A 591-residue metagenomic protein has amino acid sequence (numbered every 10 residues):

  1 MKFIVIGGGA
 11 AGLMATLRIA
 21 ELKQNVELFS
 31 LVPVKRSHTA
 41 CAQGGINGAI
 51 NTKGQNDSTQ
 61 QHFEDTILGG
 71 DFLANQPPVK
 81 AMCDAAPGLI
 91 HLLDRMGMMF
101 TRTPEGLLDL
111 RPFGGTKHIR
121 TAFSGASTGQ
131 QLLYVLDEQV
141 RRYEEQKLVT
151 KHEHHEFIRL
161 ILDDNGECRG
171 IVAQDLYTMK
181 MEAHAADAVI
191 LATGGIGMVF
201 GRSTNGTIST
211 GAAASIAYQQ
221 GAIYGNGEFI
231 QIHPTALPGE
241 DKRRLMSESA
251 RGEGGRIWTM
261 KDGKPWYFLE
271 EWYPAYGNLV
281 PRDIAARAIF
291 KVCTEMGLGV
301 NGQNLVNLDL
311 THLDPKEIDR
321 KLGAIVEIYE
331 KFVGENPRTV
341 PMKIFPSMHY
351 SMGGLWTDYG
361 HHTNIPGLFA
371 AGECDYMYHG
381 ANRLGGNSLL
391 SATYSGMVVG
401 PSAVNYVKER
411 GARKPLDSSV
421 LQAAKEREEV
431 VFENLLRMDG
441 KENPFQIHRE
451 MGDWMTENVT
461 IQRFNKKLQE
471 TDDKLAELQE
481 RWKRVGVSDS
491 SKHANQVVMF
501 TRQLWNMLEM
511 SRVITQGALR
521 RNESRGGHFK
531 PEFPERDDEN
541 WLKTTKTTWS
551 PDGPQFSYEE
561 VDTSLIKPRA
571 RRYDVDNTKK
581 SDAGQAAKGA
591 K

Functional and structural regions predicted by a protein language model:
M1, T178-A188, N364: Core beta-strand elements of the Rossmann-like FAD/NAD(P) dinucleotide-binding domain in flavoenzyme oxidoreductases
M1-K2, A10, A15-R18, L22-Q24 (+13 more regions): Glycine- and aromatic-enriched mobile tails/lids
Q24-S30, N226: Short beta-strand "acidic-cap" motif of Rossmann-like dinucleotide-binding folds
V32-D65, L245: Conserved N-terminal glycine-rich FAD pyrophosphate-binding loop of Rossmann-like flavoproteins
A74-D84, A122-D137, H152, S203-G211 (+2 more regions): Short beta-strand to alpha-helix junction loop
D94-K180, A192, H233-P238: Conserved redox-cofactor binding core of oxidoreductases
A188-R243, V300, N382-S402: Glycine-rich loop(s) and the adjacent beta-strand/alpha-helix scaffold that form part
I216, A222-E335, S402-K408, P444: An anion/pyrophosphate-binding glycine-rich loop and adjacent beta-alpha core in soluble alpha-beta enzymes
